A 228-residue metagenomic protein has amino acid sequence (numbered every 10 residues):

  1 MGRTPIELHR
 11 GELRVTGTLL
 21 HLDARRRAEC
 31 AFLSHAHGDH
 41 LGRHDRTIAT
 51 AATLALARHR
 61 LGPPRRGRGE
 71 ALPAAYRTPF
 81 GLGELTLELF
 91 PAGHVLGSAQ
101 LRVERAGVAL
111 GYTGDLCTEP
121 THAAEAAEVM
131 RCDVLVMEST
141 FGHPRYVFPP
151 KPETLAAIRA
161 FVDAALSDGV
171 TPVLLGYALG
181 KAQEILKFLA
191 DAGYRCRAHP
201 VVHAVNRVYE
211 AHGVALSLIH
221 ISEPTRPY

Functional and structural regions predicted by a protein language model:
G2-R26, C30, A36-L175, G180: His/Asp/Glu-rich metal-coordinating catalytic cores of metallo-dependent phosphodiesterases/hydrolases acting on
H37, A127-V129, F188-G193, G213-V214: Short, solvent-exposed amphipathic alpha-helical segments in soluble enzyme and RNA/protein-processing domains
L54-R58, E184, H203-V208: Short, charged/polar "capping" segments at the starts of alpha-helices and the immediately preceding loops
G67-A74, G193-V201: Short hydrophobic/aromatic-enriched beta-strand-loop microsegments
A156, L166, R195, G213-I219: The feature marks the mature, well-folded catalytic cores of soluble enzymes
V173-A192, V201: Divalent-metal (often Zn2+) His-rich catalytic cores of metallo-beta-lactamase-fold enzymes
R197-V214: Long, charge-dense
I219-Y228: Single conserved hydrophobic/aromatic residue that forms the stacking wall/gate of nucleotide- or nucleobase-binding
